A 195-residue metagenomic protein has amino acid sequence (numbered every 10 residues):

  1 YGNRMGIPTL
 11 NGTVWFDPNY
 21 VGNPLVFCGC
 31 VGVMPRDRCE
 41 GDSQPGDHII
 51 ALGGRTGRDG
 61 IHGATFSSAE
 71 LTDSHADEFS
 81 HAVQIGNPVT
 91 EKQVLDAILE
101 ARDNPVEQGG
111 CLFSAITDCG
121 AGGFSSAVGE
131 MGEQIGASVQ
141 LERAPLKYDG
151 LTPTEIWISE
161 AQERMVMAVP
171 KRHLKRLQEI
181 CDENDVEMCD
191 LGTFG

Functional and structural regions predicted by a protein language model:
Y1-G195: Glycine/proline-enriched, intrinsically flexible loops and inter-domain linkers
